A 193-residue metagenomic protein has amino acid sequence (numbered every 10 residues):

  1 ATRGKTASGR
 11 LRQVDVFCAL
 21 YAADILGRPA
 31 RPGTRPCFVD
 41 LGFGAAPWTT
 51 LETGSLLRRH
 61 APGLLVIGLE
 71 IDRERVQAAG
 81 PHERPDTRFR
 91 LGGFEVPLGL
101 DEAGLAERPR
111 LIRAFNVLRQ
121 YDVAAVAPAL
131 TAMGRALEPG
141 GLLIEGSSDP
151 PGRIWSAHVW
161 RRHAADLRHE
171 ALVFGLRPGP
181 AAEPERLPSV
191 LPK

Functional and structural regions predicted by a protein language model:
A1-P36, D40, A45-P47: Class I SAM-dependent methyltransferase Rossmann-like catalytic core, especially the SAM/SAH-binding loop
G44-L98: Class I SAM-dependent methyltransferase SAM/SAH-binding core
L98-I112: A short acidic, Gly/Pro-enriched loop at the edge of an enzyme's catalytic core that lines a small-molecule cofactor
P109-A125: A short SAM/SAH-binding and catalytic strip from SAM-dependent methyltransferases
A127-P139: A short glycine-rich, Lys/Arg-flanked "PGG" loop and its adjoining helix->strand segment in the class I
L137-G152: Conserved beta-strand signature within the Rossmann-like core of class I S-adenosyl-L-methionine
V159-K193: A conserved mid-domain beta-alpha-beta active-site/ligand-binding segment of alpha/beta enzyme cores
